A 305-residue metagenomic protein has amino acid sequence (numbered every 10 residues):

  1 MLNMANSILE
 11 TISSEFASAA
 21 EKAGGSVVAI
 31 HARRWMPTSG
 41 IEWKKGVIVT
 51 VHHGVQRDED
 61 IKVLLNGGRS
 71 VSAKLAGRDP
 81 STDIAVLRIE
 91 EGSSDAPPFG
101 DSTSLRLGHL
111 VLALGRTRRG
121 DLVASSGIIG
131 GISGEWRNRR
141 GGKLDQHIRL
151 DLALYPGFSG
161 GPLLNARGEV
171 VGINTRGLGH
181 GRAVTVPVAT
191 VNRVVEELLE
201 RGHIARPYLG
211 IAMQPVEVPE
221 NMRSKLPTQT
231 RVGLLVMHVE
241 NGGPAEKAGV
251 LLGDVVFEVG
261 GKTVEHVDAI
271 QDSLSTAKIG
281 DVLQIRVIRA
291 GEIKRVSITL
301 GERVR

Functional and structural regions predicted by a protein language model:
M1-I8, S18, K44, K74 (+2 more regions): C-terminal recognition in membrane/secretory proteostasis and scaffolding
M1-L2, G24, R33-M36, W43-I84 (+1 more regions): Catalytic-histidine neighborhood of serine endopeptidases, predominantly the chymotrypsin-like S1/PA family
I8-A19, S26-K45, V51, R69-S72 (+3 more regions): A conserved glycine-rich beta-strand in the N-terminal activation segment of trypsin-fold
S18-A19, K74-A76, G92-D121, A153-Y155 (+3 more regions): Active-site substrate-binding loop(s) of clan PA
G24-S26, E90-P98, V123-G181, V188 (+3 more regions): Active-site region of chymotrypsin-like
G25-I30, G40, G46, T50 (+16 more regions): Terminal peptide-recognition signature
W35, K45, R78-T82, I132-N138 (+2 more regions): Short, conserved beta-turn/loop elements at beta-strand boundaries and strand-helix junctions
R57-L75, G92, R106-L112, L122-R137 (+4 more regions): Beta-strand/loop subdomains of soluble extracytoplasmic proteins
